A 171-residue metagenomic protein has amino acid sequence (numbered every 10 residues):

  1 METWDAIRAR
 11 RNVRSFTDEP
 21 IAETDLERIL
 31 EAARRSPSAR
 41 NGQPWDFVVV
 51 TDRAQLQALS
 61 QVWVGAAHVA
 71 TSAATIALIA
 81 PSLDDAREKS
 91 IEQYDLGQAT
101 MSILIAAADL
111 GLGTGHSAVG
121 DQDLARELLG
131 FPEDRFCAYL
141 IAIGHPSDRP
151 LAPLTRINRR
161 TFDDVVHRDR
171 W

Functional and structural regions predicted by a protein language model:
M1-W171: Acidic, surface-exposed loops and disordered segments
